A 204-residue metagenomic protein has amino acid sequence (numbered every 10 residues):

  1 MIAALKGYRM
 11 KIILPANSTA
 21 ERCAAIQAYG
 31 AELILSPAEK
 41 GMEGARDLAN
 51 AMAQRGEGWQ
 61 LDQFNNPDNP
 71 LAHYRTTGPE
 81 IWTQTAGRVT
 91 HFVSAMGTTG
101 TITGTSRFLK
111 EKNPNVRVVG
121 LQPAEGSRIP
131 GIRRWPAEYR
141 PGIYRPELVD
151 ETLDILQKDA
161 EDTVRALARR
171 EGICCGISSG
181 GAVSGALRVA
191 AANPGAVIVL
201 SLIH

Functional and structural regions predicted by a protein language model:
M1-R9, Q27-A28, G104-K112, S184-P194: Alpha-helix C-terminal capping segments
R9-K11, E32, N115-R117, V197: Residues at the starts of beta-strands that form the adenosine-phosphate
K11-H91, L121-A168: Small/polar-residue-rich loop-to-helix segments that shape phosphate-bearing ligand pockets
M52, W59-F64, C174-V199: Structural signature of the thiamine diphosphate
A72, T76-V116, A186: Glycine-rich ThDP/TPP pyrophosphate-binding loop and its adjacent helix/strand module within ThDP-dependent enzymes
H91-T101, E147, Q157-A190: Glycine-rich phosphate/diphosphate-binding loops and the adjacent beta-loop-alpha structural elements that coordinate
I203-H204: Conserved small/polar residues in nucleotide/adenosyl-binding loops
